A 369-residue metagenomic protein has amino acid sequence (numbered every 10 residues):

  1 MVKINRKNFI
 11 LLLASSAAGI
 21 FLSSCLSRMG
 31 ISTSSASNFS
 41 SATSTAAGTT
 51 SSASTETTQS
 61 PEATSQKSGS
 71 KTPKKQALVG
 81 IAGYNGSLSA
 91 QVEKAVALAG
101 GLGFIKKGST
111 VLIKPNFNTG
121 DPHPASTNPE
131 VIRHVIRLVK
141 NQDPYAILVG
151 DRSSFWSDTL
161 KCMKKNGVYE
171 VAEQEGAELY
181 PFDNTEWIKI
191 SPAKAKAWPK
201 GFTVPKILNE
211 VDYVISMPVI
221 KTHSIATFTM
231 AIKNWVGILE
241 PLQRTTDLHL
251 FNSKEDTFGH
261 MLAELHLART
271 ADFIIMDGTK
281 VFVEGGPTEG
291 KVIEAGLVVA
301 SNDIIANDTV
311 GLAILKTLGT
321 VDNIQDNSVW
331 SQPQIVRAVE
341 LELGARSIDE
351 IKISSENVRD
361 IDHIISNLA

Functional and structural regions predicted by a protein language model:
V2-A369: N-terminal and secondary-structure boundary signal
